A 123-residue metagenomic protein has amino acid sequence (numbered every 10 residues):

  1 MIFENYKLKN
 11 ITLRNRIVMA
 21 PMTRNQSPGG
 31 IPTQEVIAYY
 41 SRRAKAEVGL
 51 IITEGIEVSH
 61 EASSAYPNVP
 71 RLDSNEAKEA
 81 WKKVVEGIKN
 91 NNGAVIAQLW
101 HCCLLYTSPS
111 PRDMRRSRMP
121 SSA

Functional and structural regions predicted by a protein language model:
M1-S108: Flavin-dependent oxidoreductase catalytic cores
Y106-A123: Single conserved hydrophobic/aromatic residue that forms the stacking wall/gate of nucleotide- or nucleobase-binding
